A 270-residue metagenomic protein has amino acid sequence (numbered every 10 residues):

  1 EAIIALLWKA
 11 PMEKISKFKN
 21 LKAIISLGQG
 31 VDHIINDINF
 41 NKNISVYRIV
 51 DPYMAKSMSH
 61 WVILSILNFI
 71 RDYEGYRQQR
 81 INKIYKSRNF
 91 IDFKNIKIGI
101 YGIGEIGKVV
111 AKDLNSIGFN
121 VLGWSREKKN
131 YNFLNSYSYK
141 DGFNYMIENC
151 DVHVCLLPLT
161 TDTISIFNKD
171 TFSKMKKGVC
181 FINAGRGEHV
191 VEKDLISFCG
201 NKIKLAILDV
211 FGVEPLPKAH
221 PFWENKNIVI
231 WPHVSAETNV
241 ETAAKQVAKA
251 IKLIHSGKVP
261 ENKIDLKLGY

Functional and structural regions predicted by a protein language model:
I3-R77: Phosphate/diphosphate ligand-binding glycine-rich loop within oxidoreductases
K14-N20, D37-K42, T171-K177, F198-K202 (+1 more regions): Short, conserved loop/helix-junction motifs that constitute active-site signature segments in enzyme catalytic cores
N43, K94-K97, G178: Phosphate-coordination loops involved in phosphoryl transfer and adenosine-cofactor binding
M58-G75, S116-F119, A248-K258: Oxidoreductase and adenylate-handling cofactor-binding alpha/beta cores
Y76-V109, S136: Glycine-rich NAD(P)-binding loop of Rossmann-like domains
S116-F133: NAD(P)-binding Rossmann-fold cofactor-contacting core
K128-P221: Rossmann-like adenosine-cofactor binding region
G178-Y270: Rossmann-like dinucleotide-binding domain for NAD(H)/NADP(H)
